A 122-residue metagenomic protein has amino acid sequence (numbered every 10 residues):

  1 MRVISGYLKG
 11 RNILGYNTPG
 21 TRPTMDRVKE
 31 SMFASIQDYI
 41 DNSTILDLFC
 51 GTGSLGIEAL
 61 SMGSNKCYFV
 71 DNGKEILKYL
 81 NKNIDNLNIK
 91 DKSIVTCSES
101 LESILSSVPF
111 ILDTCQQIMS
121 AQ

Functional and structural regions predicted by a protein language model:
M1-Q122: Class I S-adenosyl-L-methionine-dependent methyltransferase catalytic core
